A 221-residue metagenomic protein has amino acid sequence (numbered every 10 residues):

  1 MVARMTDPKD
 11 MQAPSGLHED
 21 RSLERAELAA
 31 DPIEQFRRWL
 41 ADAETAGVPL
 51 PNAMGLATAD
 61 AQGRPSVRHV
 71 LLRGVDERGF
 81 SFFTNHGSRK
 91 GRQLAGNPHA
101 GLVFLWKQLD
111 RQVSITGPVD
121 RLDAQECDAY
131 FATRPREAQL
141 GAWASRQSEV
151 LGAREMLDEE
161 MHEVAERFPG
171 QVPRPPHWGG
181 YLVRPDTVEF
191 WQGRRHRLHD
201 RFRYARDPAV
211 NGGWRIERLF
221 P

Functional and structural regions predicted by a protein language model:
M1-P221: Binding-site signature for planar aromatic cofactors or substrates
